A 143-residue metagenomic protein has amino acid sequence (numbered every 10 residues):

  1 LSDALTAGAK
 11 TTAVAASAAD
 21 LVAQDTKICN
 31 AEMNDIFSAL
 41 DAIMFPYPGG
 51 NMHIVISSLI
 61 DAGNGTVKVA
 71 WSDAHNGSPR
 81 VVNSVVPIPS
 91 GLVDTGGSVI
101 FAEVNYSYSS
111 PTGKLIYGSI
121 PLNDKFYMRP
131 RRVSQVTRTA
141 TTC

Functional and structural regions predicted by a protein language model:
L1-A42: Alpha-helical assembly-interface signal, strongest on the long, hydrophobic N-terminal helix that forms
A19, H53-S58, F101-N105, K125-Y127: Soluble periplasmic/extracytoplasmic beta-strand elements of cell-envelope proteins
V22, M44-P48, Y108, P130: Short, well-ordered alpha-helical segments in soluble proteins
N30-G63: Extracellular/periplasmic head regions of type IV pilus-like filament subunits
A62-S84: Extracellular/periplasmic ligand-sensing ectodomains of membrane signal-transduction proteins
P87-L92: Short, P/G- and charge-enriched loop/turn segments at secondary-structure junctions
S98, S109-C143: Low-complexity, S/T/G/P-rich flexible repeat/linker segments used as non-globular hinges and stalks within
